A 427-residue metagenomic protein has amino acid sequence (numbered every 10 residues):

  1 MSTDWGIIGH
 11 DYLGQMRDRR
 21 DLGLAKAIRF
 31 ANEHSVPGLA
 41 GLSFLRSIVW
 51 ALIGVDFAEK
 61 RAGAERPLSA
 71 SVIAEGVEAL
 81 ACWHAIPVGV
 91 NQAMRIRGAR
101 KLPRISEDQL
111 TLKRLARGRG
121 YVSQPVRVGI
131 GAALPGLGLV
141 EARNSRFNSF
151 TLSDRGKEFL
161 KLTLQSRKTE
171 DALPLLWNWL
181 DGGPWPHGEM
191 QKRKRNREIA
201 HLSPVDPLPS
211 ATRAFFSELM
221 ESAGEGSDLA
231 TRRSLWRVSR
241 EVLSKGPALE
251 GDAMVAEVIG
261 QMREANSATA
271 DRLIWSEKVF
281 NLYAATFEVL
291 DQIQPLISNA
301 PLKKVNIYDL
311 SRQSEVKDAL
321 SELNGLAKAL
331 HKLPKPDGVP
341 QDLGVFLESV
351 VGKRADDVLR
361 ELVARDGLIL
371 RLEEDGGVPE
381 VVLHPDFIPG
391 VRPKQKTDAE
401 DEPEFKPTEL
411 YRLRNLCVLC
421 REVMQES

Functional and structural regions predicted by a protein language model:
M1-S427: Non-catalytic recognition/regulatory regions in large multidomain proteins
